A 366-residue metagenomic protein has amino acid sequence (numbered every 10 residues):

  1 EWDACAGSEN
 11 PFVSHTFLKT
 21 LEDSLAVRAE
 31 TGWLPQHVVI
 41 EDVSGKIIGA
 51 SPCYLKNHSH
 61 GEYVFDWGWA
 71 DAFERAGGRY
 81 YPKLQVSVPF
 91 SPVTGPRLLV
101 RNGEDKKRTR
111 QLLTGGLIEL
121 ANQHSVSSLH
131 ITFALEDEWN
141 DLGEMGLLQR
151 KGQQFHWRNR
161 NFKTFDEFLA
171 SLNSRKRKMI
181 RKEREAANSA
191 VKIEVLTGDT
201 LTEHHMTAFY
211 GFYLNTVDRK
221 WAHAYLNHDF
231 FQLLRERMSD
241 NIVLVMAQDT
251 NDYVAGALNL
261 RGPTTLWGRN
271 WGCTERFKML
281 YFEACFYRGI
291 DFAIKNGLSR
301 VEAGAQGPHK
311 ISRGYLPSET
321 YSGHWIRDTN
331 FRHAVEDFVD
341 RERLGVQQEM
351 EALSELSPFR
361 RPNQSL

Functional and structural regions predicted by a protein language model:
E1-L366: N-acyltransferase acceptor-side catalytic subdomain
